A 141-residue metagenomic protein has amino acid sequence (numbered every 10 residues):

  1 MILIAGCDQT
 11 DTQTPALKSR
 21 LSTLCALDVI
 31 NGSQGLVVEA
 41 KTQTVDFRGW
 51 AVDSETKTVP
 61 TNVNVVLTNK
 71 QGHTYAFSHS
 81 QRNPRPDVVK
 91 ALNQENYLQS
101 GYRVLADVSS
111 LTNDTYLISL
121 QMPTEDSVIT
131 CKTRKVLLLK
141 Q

Functional and structural regions predicted by a protein language model:
M1-A5: Sec-dependent bacterial lipoprotein signal peptides
C7-Q141: Basic, ligand-binding patches in group-transfer machinery, especially extracytoplasmic/periplasmic segments
